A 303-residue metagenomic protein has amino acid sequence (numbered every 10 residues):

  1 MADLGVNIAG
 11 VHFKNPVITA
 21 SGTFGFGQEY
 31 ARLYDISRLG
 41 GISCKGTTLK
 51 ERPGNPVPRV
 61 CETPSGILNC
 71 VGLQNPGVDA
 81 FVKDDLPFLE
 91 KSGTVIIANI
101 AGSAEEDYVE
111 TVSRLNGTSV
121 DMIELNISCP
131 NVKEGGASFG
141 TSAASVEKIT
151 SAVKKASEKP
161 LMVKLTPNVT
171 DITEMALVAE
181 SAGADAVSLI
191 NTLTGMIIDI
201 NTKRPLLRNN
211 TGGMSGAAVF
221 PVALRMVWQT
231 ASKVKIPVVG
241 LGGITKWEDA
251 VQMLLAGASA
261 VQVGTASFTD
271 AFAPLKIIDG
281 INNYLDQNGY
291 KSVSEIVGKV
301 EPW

Functional and structural regions predicted by a protein language model:
M1-I96, G102: N-terminal capping/small domains of soluble enzymes
L4, V17-A20, G40-C44, I96-I100 (+6 more regions): Hydrophobic faces of well-ordered beta-strands that scaffold small-molecule active sites in alpha/beta enzyme cores
V11-K14, K91-I96, A156-L161, S232-I236 (+1 more regions): Short, surface-exposed connector motifs at secondary-structure boundaries
Y30-R32, N55, V112, I200-N201 (+2 more regions): Short amphipathic alpha-helical segments
A31, D79-V82, L86, V109 (+4 more regions): Predominant activation on well-ordered alpha-helical scaffold segments within soluble catalytic domains
G46-L73, I127-G140, T192-T202, L206-T211 (+2 more regions): Glycine-rich, proline-tolerant flexible connector loops at the mouths of alpha/beta enzymes
S103-V239, T245-A256: Alpha/beta enzyme core
M214-K235, V239, T245-W303: Alpha/beta catalytic cores of nucleotide-metabolism and tRNA/nucleoside-modifying enzymes
